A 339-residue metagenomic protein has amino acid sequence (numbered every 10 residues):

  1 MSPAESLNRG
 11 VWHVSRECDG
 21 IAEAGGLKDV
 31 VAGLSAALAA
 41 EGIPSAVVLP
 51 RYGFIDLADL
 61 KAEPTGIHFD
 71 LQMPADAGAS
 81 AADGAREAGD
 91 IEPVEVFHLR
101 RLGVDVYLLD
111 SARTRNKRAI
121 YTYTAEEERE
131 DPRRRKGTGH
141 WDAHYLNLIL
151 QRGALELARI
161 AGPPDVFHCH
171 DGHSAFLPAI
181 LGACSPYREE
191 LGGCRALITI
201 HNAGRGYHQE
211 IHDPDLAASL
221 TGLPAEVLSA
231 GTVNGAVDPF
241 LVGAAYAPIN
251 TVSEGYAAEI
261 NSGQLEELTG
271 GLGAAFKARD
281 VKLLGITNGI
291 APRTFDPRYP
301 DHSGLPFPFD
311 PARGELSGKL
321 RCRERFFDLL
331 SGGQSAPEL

Functional and structural regions predicted by a protein language model:
M1-L339: Catalytic cores of carbohydrate-active enzymes across secretory and cytosolic contexts
